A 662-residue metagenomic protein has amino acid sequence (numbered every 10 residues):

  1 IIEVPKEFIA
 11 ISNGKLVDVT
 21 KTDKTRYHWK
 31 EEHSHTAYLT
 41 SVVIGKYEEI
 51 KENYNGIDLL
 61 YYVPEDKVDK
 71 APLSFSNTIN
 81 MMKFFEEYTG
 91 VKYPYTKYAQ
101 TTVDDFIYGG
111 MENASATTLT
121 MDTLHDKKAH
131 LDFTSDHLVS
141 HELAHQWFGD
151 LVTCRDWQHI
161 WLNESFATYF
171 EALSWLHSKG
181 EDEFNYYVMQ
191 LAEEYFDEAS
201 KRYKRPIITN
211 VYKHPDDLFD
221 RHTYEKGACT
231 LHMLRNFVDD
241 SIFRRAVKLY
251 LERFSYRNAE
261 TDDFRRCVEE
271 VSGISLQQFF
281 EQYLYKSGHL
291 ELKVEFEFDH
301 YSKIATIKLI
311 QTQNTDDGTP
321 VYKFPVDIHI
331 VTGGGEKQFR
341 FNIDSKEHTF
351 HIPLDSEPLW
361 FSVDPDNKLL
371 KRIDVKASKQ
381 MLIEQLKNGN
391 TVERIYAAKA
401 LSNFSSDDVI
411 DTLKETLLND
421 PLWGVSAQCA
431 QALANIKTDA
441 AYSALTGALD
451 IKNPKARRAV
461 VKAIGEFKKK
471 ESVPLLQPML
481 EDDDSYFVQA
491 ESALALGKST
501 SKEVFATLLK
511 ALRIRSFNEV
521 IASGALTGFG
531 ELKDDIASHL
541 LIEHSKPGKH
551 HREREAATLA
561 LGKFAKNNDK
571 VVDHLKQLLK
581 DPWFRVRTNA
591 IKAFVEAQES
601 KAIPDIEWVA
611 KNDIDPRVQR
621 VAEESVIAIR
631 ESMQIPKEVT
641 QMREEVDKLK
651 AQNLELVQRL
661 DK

Functional and structural regions predicted by a protein language model:
I1-S76, T96, D136, F219 (+4 more regions): Non-catalytic architectural context of zinc metalloproteases
I2-E3, I9-N13, V19, E65 (+6 more regions): Non-catalytic accessory/interaction domains
W29, L60-L309: Hydrophobic alpha-helical and helix-loop surface patches within well-folded domains that function as non-catalytic
V375-E384, S406-L418, T438-D450, K469-D482 (+5 more regions): Amphipathic alpha-helical scaffolding segments comprising HEAT/armadillo-like alpha-solenoid repeats
G389-N390, P421-L422, K452-N453, D484-S485 (+4 more regions): Short inter-helical turns and helix N-cap capping residues of alpha-solenoid HEAT/ARM repeat scaffolds
R394, S426, R457, Q489 (+4 more regions): Residue-level detector of extended alpha-helical repeat arrays and alpha-solenoid scaffolds
A397, C429, V460, S492 (+4 more regions): Conserved hydrophobic register position within alpha-solenoid helical repeats
E631-K662: Long, leucine- and charge-enriched amphipathic alpha-helices that form heptad-repeat coiled-coil/leucine-zipper-like
